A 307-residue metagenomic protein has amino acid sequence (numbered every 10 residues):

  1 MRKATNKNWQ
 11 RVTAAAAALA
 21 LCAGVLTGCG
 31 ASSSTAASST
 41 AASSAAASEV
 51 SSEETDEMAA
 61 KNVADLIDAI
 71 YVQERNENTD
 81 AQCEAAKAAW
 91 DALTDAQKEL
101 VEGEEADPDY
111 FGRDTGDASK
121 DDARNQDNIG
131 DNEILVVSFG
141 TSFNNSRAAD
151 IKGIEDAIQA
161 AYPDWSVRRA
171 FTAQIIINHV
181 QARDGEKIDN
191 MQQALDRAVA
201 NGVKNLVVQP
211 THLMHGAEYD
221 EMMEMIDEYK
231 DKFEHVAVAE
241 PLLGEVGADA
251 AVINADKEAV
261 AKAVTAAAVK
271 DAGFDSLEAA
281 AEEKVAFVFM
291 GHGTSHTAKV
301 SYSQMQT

Functional and structural regions predicted by a protein language model:
M1-A16: Bacterial Sec-dependent N-terminal signal peptides
A17-V25: Hydrophobic core
L26-T40: Bacterial lipoprotein signal-peptidase II cleavage site
S38-S48: Extracellular mucin-like PTS domains
V50-D114: Beta-rich interaction/scaffold domains
E57-M58, D107-T307: Extended amphipathic ligand-handling, pore-lining, and cofactor/metal-binding catalytic surfaces
